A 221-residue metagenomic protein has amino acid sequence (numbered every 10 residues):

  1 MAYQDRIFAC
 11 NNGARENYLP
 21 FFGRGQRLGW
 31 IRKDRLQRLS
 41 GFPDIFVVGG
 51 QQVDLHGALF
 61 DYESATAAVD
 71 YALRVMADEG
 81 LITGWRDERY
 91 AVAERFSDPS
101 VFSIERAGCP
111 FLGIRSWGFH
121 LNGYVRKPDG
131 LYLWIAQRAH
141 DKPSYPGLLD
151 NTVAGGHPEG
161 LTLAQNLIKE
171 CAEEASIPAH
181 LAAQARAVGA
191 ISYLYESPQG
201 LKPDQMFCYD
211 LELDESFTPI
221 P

Functional and structural regions predicted by a protein language model:
M1-L148, G155-K169, I177-I220: N-terminal leader/linker segments that precede catalytic domains of diphosphate-processing enzymes
E173: Catalytic-pocket segment enriched in acidic/His residues
